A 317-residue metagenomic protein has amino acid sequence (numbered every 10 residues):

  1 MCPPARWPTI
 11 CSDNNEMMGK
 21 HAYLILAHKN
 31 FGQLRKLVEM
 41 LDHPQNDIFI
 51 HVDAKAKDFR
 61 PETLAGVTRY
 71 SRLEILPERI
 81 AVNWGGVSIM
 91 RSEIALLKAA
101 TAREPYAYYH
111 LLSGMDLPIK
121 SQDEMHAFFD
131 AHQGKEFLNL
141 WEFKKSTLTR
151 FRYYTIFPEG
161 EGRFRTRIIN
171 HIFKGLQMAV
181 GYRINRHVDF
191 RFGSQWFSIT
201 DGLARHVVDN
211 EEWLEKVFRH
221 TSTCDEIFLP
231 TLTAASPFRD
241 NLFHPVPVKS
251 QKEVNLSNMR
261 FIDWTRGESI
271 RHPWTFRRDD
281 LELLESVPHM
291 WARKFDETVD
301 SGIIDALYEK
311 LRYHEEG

Functional and structural regions predicted by a protein language model:
C11-G317: ER/Golgi luminal nucleotide-sugar-dependent glycosyltransferases, focusing on the catalytic module
